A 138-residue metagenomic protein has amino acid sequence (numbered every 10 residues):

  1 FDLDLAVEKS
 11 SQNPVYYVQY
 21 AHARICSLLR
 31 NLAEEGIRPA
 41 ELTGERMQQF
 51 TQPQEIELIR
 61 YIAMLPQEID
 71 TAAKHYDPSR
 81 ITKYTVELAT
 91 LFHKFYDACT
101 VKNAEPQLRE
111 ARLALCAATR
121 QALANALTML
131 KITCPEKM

Functional and structural regions predicted by a protein language model:
F1-M138: Non-catalytic interaction-recognition regions
